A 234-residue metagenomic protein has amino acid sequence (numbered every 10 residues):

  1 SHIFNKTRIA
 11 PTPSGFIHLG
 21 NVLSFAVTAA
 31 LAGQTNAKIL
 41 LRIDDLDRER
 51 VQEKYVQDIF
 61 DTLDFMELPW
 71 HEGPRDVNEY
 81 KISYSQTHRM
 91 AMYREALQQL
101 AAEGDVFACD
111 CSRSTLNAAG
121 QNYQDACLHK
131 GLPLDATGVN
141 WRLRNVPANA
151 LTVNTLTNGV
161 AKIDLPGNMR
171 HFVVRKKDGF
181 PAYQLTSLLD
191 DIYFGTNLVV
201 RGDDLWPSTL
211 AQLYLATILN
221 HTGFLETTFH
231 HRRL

Functional and structural regions predicted by a protein language model:
S1-G120, D203-G223: N-terminal Rossmann-like or analogous alpha/beta NTP/dinucleotide-binding catalytic cores that position adenine
A102, A108-R233: Active-site cores that bind ATP or allylic diphosphates and position pyrophosphate for catalysis
